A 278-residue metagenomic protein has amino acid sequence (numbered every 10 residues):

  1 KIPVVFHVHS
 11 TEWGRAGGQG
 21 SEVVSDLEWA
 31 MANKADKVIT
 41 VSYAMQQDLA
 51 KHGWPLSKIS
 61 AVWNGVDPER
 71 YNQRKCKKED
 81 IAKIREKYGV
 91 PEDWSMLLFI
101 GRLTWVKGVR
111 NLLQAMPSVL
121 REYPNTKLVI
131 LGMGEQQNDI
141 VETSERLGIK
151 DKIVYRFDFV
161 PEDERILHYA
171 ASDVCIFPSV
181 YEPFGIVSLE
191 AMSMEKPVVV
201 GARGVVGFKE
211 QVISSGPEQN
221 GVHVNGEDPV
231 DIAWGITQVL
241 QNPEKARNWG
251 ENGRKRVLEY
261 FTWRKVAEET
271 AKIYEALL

Functional and structural regions predicted by a protein language model:
I2-V5, W13-K34, C76: Nucleotide-sugar donor phosphate/pyrophosphate-binding loop at the beta->alpha transition of glycosyltransferases
A44, G65: Carbohydrate-associated surface elements
P91-K107, L113-M116: Conserved donor-binding/catalytic core segment of Leloir-type glycosyltransferases
I140-F159: Nucleotide-activated donor-binding/catalytic signature segment of Leloir-type glycosyltransferases, i.e., the conserved
F159, L167-S172: Short alpha-helical donor nucleotide-sugar binding micro-motif in glycosyltransferases
V180: Aromatic "clamp/platform" in nucleotide-sugar-dependent glycosyltransferases that forms part of the donor/acceptor
P197-G207: Short hydrophobic beta-strand element within catalytic cores of glycosyltransferases and related nucleotide-activated
F208-T237: Change "using UDP/GDP/dTDP sugars" to "using nucleotide sugars
